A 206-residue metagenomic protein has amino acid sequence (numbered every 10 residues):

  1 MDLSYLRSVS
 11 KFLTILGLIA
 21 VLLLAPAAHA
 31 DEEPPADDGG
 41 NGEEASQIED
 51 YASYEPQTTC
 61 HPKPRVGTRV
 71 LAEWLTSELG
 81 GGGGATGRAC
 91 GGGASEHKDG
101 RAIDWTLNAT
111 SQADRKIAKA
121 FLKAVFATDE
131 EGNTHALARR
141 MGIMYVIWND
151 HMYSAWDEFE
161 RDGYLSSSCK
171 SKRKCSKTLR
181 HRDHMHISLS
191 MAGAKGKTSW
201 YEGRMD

Functional and structural regions predicted by a protein language model:
M1-Y5, D99, R140, L179-D183: A short, structural micro-pattern
D2-D31: Secretory targeting and sorting signals
A30-N41: Cleaved targeting-peptide boundary
G40-A155, S188-L189: Secreted/periplasmic proteins that engage bacterial cell-wall peptidoglycan
C90-S95, K170-K177: Catalytic micro-motifs at enzyme active sites that drive phosphoryl/nucleotidyl and oxygen chemistry
H151-K172: Short, low-order "capping/linker" segments at domain edges
L165, K172-M191: Conserved, short, structured surface segments that act as functional micro-motifs
R182-D206: Low-complexity, Gly/Ser/Thr/Pro-rich intrinsically disordered linker/tail segments
